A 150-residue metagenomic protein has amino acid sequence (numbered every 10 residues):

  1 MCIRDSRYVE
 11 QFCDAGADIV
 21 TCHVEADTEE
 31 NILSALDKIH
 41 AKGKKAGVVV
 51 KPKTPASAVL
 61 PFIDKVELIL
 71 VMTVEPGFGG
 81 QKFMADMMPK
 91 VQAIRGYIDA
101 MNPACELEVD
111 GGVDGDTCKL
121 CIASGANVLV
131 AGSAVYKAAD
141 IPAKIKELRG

Functional and structural regions predicted by a protein language model:
M1-I3: Short, small-residue-biased leader/transition segments that mark boundaries at the very start of proteins
R7-Q11, A17-E106: Conserved anion-binding
F12, I69, I94, D110 (+3 more regions): Conserved, mostly hydrophobic/aromatic
V48, V109, V130-A131, K137: Hydrophobic residues in well-ordered beta-strands that form the structural core
E75-G77, G112-G115, V135-Y136: Short Gly/Pro-enriched loop/turn and capping motifs at secondary-structure junctions
G112-S124: Acidic, divalent-metal-coordinating active-site segment for phosphoryl/phosphodiester hydrolysis, typified by short
I122, A134-G150: C-terminal helical cap(s) of enzyme catalytic domains, especially alpha/beta-barrels
